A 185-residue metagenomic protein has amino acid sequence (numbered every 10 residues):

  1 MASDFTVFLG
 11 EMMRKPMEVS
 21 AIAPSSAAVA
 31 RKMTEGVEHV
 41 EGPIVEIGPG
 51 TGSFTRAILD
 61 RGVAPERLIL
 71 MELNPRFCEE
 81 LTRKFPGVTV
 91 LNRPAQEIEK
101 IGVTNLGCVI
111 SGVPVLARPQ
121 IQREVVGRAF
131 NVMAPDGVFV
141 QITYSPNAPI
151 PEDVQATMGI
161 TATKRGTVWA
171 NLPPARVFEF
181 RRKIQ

Functional and structural regions predicted by a protein language model:
A2-H39: Class I SAM-dependent methyltransferase Rossmann-like catalytic core, especially the SAM/SAH-binding loop
A27, G52-R56: Glycine-rich SAM-binding Motif I of class I
E41-G50: Conserved class I S-adenosyl-L-methionine
N74: Conserved SAM/SAH-binding beta-strand->alpha-helix loop
P86-Q96: Conserved SAM-binding strand-loop segment of SAM-dependent methyltransferases
E99-V109: A short acidic, Gly/Pro-enriched loop at the edge of an enzyme's catalytic core that lines a small-molecule cofactor
R123-P135: A short glycine-rich, Lys/Arg-flanked "PGG" loop and its adjoining helix->strand segment in the class I
D136-Y144: Conserved beta-strand signature within the Rossmann-like core of class I S-adenosyl-L-methionine
